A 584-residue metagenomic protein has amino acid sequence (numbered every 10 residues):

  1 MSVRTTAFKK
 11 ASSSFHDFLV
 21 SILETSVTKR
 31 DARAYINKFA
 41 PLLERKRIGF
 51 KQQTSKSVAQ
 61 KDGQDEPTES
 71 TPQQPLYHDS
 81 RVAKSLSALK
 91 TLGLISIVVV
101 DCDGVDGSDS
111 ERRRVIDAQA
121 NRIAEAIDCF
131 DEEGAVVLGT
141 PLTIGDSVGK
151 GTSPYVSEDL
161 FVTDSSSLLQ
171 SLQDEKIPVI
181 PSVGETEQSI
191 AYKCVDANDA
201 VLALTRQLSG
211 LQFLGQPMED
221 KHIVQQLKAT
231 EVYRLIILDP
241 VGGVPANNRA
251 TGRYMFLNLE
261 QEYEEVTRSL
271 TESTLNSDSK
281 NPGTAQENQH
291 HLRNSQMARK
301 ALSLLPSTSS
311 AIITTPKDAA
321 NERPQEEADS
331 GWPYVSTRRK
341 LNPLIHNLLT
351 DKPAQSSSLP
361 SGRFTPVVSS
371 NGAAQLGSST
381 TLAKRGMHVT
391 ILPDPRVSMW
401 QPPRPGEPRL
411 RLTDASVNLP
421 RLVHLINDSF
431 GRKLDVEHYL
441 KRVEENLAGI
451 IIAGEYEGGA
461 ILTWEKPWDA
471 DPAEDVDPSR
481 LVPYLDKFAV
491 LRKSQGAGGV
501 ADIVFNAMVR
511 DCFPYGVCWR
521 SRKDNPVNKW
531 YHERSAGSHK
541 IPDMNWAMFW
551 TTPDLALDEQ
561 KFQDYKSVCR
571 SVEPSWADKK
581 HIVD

Functional and structural regions predicted by a protein language model:
M1-A319, L412-S416: Nucleotide/pyrophosphate-binding catalytic subdomain
E185, G242-G243, P467, D524 (+1 more regions): Conserved beta-strand elements of beta-rich interaction domains across eukaryotes, especially beta-propellers
Q188, V244-N248, A320-P324, V527-W530 (+1 more regions): Short active-site-adjacent structural elements
D239, T315, A460-W464, K487-A489 (+1 more regions): Active-site proximal loops enriched in glycine and acidic residues that flank catalytic Cys/His/Asp and coordinate
L257-L259, T267-G386: Flexible, D/E/H-enriched segments
S336-S416, P420, L425-K441, L491-R492 (+1 more regions): Terminal substrate-recognition subdomain of acyl/acetyltransferases
R411-G496: A conserved beta-strand-loop-helix scaffold within acyl/acetyltransferase catalytic domains
G496-V509: Conserved acetyl-CoA-binding loop-helix of GNAT-fold acetyltransferases
